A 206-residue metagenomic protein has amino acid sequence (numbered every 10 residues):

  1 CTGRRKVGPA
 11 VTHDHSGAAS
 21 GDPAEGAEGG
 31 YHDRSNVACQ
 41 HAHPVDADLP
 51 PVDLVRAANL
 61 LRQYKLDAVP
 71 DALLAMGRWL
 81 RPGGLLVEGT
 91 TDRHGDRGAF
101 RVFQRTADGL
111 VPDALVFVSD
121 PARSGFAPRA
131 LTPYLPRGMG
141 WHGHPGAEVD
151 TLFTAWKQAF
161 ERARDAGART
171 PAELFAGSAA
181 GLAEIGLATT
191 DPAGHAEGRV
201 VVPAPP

Functional and structural regions predicted by a protein language model:
C1-R34, H41-D46, G84-P206: Class I (Rossmann-like) S-adenosyl-L-methionine-dependent methyltransferase catalytic domain, capturing the SAM-binding
H41-H43, L61, L73-M76: Short secondary-structure capping micro-motifs at structural edges
V52-A68: A short SAM/SAH-binding and catalytic strip from SAM-dependent methyltransferases
L61-R62, G77-W79, D108-L110: Short, surface-exposed linear patches
K65-P70, L85-E88: Short, solvent-exposed secondary-structure capping/transition elements
P70-P82: A short glycine-rich, Lys/Arg-flanked "PGG" loop and its adjoining helix->strand segment in the class I
